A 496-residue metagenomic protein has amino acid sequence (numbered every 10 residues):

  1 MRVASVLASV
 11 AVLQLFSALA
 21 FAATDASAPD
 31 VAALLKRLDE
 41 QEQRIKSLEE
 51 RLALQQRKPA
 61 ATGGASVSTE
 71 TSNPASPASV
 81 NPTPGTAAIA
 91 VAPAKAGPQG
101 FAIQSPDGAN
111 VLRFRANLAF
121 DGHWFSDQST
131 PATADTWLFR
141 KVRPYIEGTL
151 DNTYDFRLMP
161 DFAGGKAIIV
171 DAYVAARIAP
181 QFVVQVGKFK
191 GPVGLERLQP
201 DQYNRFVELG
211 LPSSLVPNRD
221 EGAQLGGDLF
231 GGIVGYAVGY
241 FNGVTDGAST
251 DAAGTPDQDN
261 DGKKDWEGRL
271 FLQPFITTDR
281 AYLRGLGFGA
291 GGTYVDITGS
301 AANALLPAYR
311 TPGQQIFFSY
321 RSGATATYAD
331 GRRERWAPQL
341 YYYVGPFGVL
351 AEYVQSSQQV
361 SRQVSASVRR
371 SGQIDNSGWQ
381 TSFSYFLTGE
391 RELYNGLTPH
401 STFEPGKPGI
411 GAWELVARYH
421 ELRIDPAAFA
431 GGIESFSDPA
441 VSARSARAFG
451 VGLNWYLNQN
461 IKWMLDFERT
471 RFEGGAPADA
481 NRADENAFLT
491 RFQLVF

Functional and structural regions predicted by a protein language model:
M1-A8: Bacterial N-terminal signal peptides that target proteins for export
A8-A18: Bacterial N-terminal signal peptides
F21-A119, F271, L387, R391-T402 (+3 more regions): N-terminal periplasmic/intermembrane-space "pro-region" immediately following the signal or transit peptide
E42, E49, E196, E208 (+2 more regions): Acidic-residue sensor for enzyme active/binding pockets
Q56, K166-I168, G247-S249, V360 (+1 more regions): Extracytoplasmic/secreted cell-surface and envelope-processing proteins
V91-A92, A134-D135, P212-V216, D259-N260 (+4 more regions): Short Gly/Pro-enriched turn/cap motifs at secondary-structure boundaries
A96-G299, D375-K407, A412-G431: Outer membrane beta-barrel
T130, Y282-R284, G292, S300-F496: Outer-membrane beta-barrel pore domains
